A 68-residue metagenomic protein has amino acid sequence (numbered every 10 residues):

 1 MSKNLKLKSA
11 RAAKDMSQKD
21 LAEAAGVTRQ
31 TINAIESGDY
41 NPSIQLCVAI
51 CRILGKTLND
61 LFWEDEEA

Functional and structural regions predicted by a protein language model:
M1, A12-A13, Y40-N41: Short amphipathic helical patch at the helix-1/turn junction of helix-turn-helix
L5-A24: Short basic helix-loop element that most often maps to the first helix and adjoining turn of HTH DNA-binding modules
A13, R52, F62-A68: Short, charged recognition helix plus adjacent turn of helix-turn-helix-like nucleic-acid-binding domains
V27-Y40: Recognition helix of helix-turn-helix/homeodomain-like DNA-binding domains that insert into the DNA major groove
Q45-D60: DNA major-groove recognition helix of helix-turn-helix/homeodomain DNA-binding modules
